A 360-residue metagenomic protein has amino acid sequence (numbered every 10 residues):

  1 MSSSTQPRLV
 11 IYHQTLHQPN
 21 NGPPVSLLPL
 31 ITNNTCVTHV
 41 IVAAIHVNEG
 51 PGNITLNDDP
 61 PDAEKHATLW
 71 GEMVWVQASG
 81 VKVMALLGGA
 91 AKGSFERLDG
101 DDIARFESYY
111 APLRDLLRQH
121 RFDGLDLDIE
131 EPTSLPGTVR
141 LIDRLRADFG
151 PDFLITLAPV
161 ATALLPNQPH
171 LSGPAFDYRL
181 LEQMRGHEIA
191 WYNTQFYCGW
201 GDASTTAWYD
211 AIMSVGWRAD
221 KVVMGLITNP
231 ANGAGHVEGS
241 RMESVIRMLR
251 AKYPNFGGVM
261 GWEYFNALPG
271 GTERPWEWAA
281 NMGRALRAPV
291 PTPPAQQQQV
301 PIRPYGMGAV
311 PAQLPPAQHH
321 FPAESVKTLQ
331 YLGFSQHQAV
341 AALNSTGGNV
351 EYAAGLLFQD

Functional and structural regions predicted by a protein language model:
S2-E243, Y253-F256, F265-M282, P289: Chitinase-like catalytic core of GlcNAc-active glycosidases
I129, G258-G261, A341-A342: Surface-exposed patches in mature extracellular/periplasmic domains of secreted proteins
S214, S244-K252, T328-L332, S345: Short basic/hydrophobic patches in alpha-helices and adjacent helix-turn junctions that form amphipathic surface motifs
E243-R247, G257-M260, G270-P311: C-terminal accessory extensions appended to soluble enzyme cores
V290-D360: Short, amphipathic alpha-helical interaction segments embedded in low-complexity terminal/linker regions of eukaryotic
